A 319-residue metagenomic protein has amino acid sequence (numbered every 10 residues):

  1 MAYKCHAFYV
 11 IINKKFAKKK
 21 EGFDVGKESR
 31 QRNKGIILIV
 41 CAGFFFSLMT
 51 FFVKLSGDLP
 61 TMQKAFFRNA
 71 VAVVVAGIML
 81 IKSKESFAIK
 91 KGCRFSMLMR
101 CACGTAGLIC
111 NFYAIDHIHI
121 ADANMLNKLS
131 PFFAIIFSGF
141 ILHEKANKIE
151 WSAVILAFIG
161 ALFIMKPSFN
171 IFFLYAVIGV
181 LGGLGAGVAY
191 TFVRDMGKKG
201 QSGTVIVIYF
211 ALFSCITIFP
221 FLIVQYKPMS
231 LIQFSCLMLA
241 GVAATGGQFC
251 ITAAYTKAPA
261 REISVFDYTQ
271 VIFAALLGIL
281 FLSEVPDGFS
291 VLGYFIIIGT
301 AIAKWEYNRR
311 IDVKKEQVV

Functional and structural regions predicted by a protein language model:
Y3-C41, V73-M99, K148, L212 (+3 more regions): Membrane-interface interhelical linkers
Y9-Q63, I171-D195, K314-V319: Glycine-/small-residue-enriched transmembrane alpha-helix faces in small-molecule transporters and effluxers
F44-L48, F52, M79, L98-Y113 (+3 more regions): Hydrophobic alpha-helical transmembrane segments of multi-pass membrane transport proteins, especially secondary
S56, K64, A114, I120 (+8 more regions): Hydrophobic/aromatic residues within transmembrane alpha-helices of multi-pass small-molecule transporters
V71-V75, L126-F140, I155-L156, F213-T217 (+2 more regions): Alpha-helical transmembrane segments of compact multi-pass small-molecule transporters, enriched in specific families
N124-L129, G200-L212, Q248-I279: Helix-helix packing/entry segments at the starts of transmembrane helices
N127, H143-F163, F169, F173-A176 (+2 more regions): Loop-to-transmembrane alpha-helix entry segments
Y268, I272-V319: C-terminal-most transmembrane helix of multi-pass membrane proteins
